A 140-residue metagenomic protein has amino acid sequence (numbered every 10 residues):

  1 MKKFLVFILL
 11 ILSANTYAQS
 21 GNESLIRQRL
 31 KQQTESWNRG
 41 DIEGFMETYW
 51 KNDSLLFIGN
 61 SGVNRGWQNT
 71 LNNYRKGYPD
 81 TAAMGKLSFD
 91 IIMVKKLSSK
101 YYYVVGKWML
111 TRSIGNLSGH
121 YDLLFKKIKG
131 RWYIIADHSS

Functional and structural regions predicted by a protein language model:
F4, I8-T48, N69: Short, low-complexity N-terminal intrinsically disordered segments enriched in polar/charged residues
Q33, F45-M46, S54-L55, T70 (+2 more regions): Hydrophobic pocket/interface hotspot
W50, S61, M93, K107-W108 (+2 more regions): A mature extracytoplasmic/lumenal domain signature
K51, L97-S98, I128: Structural motif
S54-R65, P79-A82: A short gly/proline-enriched turn/hairpin at secondary-structure junctions
N69-I114: Surface-exposed, charged secondary-structure patches
S118-S140: Short beta-strand edge/turn micro-motifs at domain boundaries
